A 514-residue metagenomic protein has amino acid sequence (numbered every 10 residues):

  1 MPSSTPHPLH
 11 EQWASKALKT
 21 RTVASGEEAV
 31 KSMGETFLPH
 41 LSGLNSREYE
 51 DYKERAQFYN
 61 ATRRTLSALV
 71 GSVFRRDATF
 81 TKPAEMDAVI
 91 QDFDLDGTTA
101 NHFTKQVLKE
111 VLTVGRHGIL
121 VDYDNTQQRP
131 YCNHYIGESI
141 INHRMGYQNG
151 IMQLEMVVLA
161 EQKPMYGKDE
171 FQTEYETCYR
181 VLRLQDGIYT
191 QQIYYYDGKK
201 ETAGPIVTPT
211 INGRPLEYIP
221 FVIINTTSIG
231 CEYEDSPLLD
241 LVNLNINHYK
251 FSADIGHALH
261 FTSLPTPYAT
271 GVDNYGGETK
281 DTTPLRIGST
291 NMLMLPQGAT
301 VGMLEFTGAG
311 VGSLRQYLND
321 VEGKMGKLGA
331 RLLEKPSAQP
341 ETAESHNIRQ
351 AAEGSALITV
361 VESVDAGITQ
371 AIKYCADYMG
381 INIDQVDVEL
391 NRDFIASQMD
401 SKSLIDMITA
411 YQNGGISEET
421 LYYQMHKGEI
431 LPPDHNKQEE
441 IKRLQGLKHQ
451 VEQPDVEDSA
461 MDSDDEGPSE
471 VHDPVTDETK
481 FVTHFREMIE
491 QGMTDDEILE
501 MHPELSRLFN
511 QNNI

Functional and structural regions predicted by a protein language model:
M1-Y135, N513-I514: Extended, helix-rich architectural segments
F103-V107, G310-S313, S355-A356: Short secondary-structure capping micro-motifs at structural edges
V107, V111, L244, L314-Y317 (+2 more regions): Amphipathic alpha-helix face/heptad-repeat signature
V111-I229: Extended, regular secondary-structure scaffolds
L120, V158-A160, E305, E389-D393: Residues in well-ordered beta-strands of folded domains
V207-E344: Extended, charged amphipathic alpha-helical segments
T279-T282, M292, D320-D496, E500 (+1 more regions): C-terminal helix-loop subdomains that flank or include functional centers
